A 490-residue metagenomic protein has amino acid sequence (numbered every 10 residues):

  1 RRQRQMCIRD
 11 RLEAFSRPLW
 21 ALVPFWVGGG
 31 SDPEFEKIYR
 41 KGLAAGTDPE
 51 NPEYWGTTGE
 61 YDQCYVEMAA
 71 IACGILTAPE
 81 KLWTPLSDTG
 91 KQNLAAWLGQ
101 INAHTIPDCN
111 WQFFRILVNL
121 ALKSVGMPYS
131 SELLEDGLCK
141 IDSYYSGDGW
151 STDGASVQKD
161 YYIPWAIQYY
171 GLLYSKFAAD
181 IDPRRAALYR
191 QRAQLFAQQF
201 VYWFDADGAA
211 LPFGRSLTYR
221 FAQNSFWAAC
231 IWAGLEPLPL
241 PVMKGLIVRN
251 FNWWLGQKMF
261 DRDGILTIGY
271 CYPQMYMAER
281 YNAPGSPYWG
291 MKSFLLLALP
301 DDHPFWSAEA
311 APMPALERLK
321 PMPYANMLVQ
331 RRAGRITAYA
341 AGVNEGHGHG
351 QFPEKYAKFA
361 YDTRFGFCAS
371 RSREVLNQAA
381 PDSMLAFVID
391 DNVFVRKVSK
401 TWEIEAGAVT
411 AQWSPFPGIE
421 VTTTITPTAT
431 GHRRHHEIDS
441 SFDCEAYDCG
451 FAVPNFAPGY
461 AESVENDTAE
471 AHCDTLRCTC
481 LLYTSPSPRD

Functional and structural regions predicted by a protein language model:
R1-Q5, L12, S16, W26-K37 (+8 more regions): Terminal-appendage/accessory-domain detector
Q3-D10, Y483-P488: Conserved small/polar residues in nucleotide/adenosyl-binding loops
R11-F25, D32, E36-A228: Aromatic-lined, polymer-binding surfaces characteristic of secreted/periplasmic polysaccharide-degrading enzymes
L12, Y65, P284, M322 (+1 more regions): Solvent-exposed loop and beta-edge segments used for protein-protein assembly and interaction
E50-W55, L94, D205-P212, L217-G348: Carbohydrate-active enzyme catalytic cores, enriched for enzymes that act on polyanionic acidic polysaccharides
K140, V248, F451-P454: Amphipathic alpha-helical scaffolding segments
A338-A341, E345-V409, W413-F416: Phosphate/adenylate-binding glycine loop and adjacent helical scaffold
D391-S485, R489-D490: Extended repeat-based interaction scaffolds and adjacent low-complexity, acidic/S/T/P-biased segments that form broad
